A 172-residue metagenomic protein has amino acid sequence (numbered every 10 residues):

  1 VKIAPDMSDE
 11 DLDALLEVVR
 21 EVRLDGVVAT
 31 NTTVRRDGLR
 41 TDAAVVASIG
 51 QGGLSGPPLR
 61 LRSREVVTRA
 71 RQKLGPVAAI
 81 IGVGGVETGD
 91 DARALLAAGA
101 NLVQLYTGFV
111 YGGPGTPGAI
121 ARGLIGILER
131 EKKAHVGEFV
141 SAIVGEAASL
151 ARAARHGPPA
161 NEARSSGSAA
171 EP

Functional and structural regions predicted by a protein language model:
K2-A4, I80-V86, T107: Glycine-rich beta-strand-to-loop/alpha-helix junction loops that act as flexible
S8-E21, Q72, P76, V86-V103: Catalytic cores of alpha/beta
L12, L16, R64-T68, A92 (+2 more regions): Generic structural signal for well-ordered alpha-helices, preferentially at hydrophobic/aromatic core positions
V18-V77: Glycine/Thr-rich beta-alpha phosphate-binding loop at enzyme active sites
G26-R36, G85-V86, A92-A119: Glycine-rich phosphate-binding active-site loops on the catalytic face of alpha/beta enzymes
G38-G52, F109-K133: C-terminal helical cap(s) of enzyme catalytic domains, especially alpha/beta-barrels
R60, R122-P172: Extended, intrinsically disordered, low-complexity segments
E65-D91, P158-E162, G167: Active-site/ligand-binding-proximal alpha/beta "capping" segment
